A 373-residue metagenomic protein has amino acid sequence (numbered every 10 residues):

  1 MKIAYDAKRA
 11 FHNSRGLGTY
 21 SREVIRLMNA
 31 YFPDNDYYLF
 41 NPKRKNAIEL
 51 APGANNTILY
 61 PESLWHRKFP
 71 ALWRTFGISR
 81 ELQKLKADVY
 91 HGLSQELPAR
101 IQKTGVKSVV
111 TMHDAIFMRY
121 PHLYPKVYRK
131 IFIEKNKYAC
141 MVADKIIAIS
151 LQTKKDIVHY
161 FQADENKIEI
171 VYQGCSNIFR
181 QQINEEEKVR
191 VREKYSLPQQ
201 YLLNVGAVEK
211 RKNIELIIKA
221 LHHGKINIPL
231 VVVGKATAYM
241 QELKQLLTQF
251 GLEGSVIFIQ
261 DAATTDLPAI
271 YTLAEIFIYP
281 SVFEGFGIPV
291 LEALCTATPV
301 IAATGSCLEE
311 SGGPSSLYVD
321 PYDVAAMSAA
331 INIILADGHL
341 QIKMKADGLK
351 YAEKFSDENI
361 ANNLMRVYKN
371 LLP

Functional and structural regions predicted by a protein language model:
M1-P373: Carbohydrate transferase catalytic cores enriched for Leloir-type hexosyltransferases
